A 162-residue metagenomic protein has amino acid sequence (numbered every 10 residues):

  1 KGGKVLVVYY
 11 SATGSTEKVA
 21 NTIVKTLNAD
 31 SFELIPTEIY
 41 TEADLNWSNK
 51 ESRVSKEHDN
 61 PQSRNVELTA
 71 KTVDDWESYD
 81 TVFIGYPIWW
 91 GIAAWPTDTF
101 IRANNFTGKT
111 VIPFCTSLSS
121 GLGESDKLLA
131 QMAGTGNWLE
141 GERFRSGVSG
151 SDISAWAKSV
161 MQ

Functional and structural regions predicted by a protein language model:
K1-Q162: Active-site-proximal alpha-helix that buttresses catalytic centers in soluble enzyme cores
